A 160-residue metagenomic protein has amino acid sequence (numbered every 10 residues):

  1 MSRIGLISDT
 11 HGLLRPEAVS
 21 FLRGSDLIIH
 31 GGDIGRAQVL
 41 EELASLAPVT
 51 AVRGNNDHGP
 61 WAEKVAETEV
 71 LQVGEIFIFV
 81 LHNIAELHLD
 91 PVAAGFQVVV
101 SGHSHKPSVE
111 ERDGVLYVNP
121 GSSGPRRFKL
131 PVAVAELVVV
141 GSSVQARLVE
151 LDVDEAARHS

Functional and structural regions predicted by a protein language model:
M1-V49, D57-E67, E75, L130-A133 (+1 more regions): N-terminal active-site segment of His-dependent metallophosphoesterases
S2, V70-G74, E111, V118-S160: Binuclear metal-dependent phosphoesterase catalytic core
L6-S8, L27-D33, T50-N55, F79-H82 (+2 more regions): Active-site neighborhood of phospho(di)ester-bond hydrolases with catalytic His/Asp-centered motifs
G12, R36, A85, K106 (+1 more regions): Short active-site segment of divalent metal-dependent hydrolases/proteases that encodes the spacing between
V19-S20, E41, T68-V70, D90-P91 (+3 more regions): Short secondary-structure boundary/capping segments
L22-G24, A93-A94, G141: Glycine-rich phosphate-binding loop signature in dinucleotide/nucleotide-binding domains
S45-A47, G95, D113: Short, structured coil segments at secondary-structure junctions
N56, E63-V99: Glycine/small-residue-rich loop that forms an oxyanion/phosphate-binding "nest" at active or ligand-binding sites
